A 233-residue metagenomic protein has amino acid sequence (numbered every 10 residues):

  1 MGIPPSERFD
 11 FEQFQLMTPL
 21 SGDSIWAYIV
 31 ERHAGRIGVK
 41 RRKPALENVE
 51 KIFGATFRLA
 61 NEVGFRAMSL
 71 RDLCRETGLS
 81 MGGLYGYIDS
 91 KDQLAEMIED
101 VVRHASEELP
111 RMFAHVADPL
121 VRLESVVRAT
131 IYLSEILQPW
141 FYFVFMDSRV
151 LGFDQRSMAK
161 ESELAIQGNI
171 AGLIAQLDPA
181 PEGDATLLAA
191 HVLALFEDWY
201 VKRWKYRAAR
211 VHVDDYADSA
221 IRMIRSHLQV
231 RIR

Functional and structural regions predicted by a protein language model:
M1-A45, R233: N-terminal intrinsically disordered/low-complexity leader segments
A45-T56, L73, I98-S106, I170: Generic hydrophobic, amphipathic alpha-helix propensity
K51, L59-Q93: Helix-turn-helix
F65, E96-M97, Q229: Short, Lys/Arg-enriched C-terminal cap helix and immediately downstream tail that follows
S106-E107, F153-D178, T186-A190, V201 (+2 more regions): Amphipathic alpha-helical packing segments from all-alpha helical-bundle domains
R111-P139, A189-V192: Hydrophobic alpha-helical connector segments
L133, A189-R210, I224-R233: Amphipathic C-terminal alpha-helical segment
S134-D154, V201-Y206: Amphipathic alpha-helical segments used for helix-helix packing
